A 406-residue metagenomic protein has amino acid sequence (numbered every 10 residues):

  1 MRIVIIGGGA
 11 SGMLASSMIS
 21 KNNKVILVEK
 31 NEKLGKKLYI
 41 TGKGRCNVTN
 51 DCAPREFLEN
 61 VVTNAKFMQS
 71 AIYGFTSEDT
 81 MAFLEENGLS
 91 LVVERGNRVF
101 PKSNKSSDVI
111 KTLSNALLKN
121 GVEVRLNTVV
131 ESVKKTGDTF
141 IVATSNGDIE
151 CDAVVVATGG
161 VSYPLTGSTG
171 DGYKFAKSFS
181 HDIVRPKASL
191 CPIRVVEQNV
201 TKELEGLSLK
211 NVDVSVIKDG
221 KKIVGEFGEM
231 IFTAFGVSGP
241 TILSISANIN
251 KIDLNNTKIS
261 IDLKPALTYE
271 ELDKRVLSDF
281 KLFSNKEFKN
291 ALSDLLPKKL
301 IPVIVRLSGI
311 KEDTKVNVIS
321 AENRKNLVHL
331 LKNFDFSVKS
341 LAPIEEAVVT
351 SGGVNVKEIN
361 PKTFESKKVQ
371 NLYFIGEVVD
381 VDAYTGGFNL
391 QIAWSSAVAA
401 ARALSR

Functional and structural regions predicted by a protein language model:
R2-L27, A400-S405: N-terminal Rossmann-like FAD-binding beta1-loop-alpha1 element of flavoenzymes
V4-I6, V28, V130, I149-L165 (+4 more regions): Short hydrophobic core segments
K30-E123: Conserved N-terminal/central alpha/beta ligand/cofactor-binding core
E32-L34, I40, P54-R55, D182-R185 (+1 more regions): An anion/pyrophosphate-binding glycine-rich loop and adjacent beta-alpha core in soluble alpha-beta enzymes
L126, S132, P302-D382: A glycine-rich dinucleotide-binding beta-alpha-beta segment and adjacent secondary-structure elements that constitute
S132-I149, V154, D219: Conserved beta-strand-loop-beta-strand element in the redox core of flavoprotein oxidoreductases
A153-N199: Glycine-rich loop(s) and the adjacent beta-strand/alpha-helix scaffold that form part
S162-F175, F179, V381-R406: A conserved FAD-binding loop/helix module that cradles the flavin
